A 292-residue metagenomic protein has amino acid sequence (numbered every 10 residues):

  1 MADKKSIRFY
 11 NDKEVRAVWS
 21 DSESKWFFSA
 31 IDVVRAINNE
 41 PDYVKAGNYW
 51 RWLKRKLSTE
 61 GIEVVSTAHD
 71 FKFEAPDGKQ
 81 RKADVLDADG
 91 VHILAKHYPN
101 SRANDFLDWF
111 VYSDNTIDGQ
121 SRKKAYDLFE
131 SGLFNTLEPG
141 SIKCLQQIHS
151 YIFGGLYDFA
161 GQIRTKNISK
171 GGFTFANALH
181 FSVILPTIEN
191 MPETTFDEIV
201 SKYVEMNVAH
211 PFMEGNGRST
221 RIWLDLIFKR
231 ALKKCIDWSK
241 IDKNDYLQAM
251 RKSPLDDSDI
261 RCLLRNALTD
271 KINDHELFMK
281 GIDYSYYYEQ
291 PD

Functional and structural regions predicted by a protein language model:
M1-D114: An anion-engaging/catalytic patch
K96-D292: FIC/Doc superfamily catalytic core
